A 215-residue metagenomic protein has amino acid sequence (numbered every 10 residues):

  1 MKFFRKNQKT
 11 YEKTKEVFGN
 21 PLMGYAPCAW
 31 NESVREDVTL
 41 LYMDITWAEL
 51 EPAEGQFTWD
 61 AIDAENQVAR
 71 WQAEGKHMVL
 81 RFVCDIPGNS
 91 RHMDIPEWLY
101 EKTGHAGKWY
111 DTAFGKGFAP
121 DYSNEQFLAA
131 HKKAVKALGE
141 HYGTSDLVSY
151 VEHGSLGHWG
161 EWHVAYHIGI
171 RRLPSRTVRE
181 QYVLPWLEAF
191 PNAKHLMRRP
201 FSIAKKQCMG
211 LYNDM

Functional and structural regions predicted by a protein language model:
K2-Y122: N-terminal substrate-binding region of glycoside hydrolase catalytic domains
F3-S33, D37-Y42, Q72-K76, Y150-G160 (+1 more regions): Catalytic-core regions of glycoside hydrolase
P52-F57, D85, H92-D94, H141 (+3 more regions): General "foldedness" signal
A53-W59, N124, L128, R172-R176: Flexible, glycine- and charge-enriched loops at secondary-structure boundaries
N66-M78, L99-E152, R176-A189: An active-site-proximal structural segment forming one wall of the substrate-binding cleft that immediately precedes
